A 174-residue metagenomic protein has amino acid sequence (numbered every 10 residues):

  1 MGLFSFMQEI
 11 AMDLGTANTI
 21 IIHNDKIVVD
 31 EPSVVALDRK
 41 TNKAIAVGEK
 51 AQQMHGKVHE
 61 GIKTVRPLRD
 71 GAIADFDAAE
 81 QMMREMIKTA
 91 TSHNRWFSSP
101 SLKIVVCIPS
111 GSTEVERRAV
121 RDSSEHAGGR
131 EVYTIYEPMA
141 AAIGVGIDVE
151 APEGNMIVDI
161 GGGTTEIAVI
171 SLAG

Functional and structural regions predicted by a protein language model:
M1-G162, A168-G174: Nucleotide/phosphate-binding catalytic cleft detector across ATP-hydrolyzing and phosphate-transferring enzymes
